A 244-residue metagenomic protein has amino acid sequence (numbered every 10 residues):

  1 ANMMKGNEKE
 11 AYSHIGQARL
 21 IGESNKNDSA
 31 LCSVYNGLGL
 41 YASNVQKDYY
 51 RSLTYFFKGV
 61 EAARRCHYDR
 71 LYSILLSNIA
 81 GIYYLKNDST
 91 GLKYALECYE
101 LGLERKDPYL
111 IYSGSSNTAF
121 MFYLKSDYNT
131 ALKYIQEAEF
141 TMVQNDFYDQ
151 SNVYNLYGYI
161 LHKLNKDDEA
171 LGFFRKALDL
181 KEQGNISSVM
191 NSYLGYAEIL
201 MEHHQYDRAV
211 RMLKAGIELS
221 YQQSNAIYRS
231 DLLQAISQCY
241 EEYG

Functional and structural regions predicted by a protein language model:
A1-G244: A "functional boundary" signal
